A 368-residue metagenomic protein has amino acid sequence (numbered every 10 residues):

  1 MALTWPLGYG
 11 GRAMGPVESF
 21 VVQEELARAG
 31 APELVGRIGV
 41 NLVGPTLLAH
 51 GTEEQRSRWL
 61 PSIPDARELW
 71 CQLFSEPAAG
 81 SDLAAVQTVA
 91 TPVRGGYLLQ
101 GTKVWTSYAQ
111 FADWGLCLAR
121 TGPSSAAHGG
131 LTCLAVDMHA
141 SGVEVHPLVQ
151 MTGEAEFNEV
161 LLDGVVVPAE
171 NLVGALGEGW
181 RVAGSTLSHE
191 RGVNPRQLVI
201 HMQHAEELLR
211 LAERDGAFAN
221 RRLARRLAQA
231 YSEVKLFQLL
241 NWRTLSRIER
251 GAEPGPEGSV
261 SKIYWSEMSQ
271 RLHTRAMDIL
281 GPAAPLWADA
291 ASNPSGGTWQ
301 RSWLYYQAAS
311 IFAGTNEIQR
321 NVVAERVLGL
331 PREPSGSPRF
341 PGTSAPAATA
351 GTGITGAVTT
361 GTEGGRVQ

Functional and structural regions predicted by a protein language model:
M1-S57, P61-R67, Y108-W114, V234 (+5 more regions): Internal helix-loop-helix
V21, W180-T186, E190-P195, A283-A347 (+1 more regions): Glycine-rich phosphate/cofactor-binding loops in nucleotide/flavin-utilizing enzymes
A66-F74, L118: A short, Trp-centered hydrophobic/proline-enriched beta-strand micro-motif
A79, V104-Q110, M151-T152, A308-T315: Glycine-rich phosphate/pyrophosphate-binding beta-alpha loops
T88-T91: A structural signal for short hydrophobic beta-strand segments in well-ordered beta-sheet cores
G96, Q100-H146: A short core secondary-structure module
V143-F237, A309, A345-A348, V367: Glycine-rich beta->alpha junctions and the first turn(s) of the following alpha-helix
A224-A228, P256-K262: Short, charged, amphipathic alpha-helical segments
